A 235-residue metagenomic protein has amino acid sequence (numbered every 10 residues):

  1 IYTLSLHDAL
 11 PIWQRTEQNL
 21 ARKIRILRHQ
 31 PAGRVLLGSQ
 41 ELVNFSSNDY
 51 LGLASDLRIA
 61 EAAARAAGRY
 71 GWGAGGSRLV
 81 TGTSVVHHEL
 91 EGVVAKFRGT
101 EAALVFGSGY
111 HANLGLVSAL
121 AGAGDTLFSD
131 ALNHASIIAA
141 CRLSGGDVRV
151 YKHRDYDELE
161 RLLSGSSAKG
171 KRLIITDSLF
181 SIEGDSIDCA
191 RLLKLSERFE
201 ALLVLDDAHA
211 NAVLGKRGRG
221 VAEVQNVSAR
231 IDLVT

Functional and structural regions predicted by a protein language model:
I1-D8: Single conserved hydrophobic/aromatic residue that forms the stacking wall/gate of nucleotide- or nucleobase-binding
T16-W72, A201, L233: N-terminal "arm"/small-domain region of PLP-dependent enzymes with the aminotransferase-like
E61, R65-G109: Conserved N-terminal alpha-helix of the aminotransferase class I/II PLP-enzyme fold
L116-A135: Conserved PLP-anchoring active-site segment centered on the Schiff-base-forming lysine
A123, L143-G145, F199, A229-R230: Short, structured coil segments at secondary-structure junctions
R149-L205: Active-site phosphate-binding strand-loop segment of PLP-dependent enzymes
E200, R219-T235: Conserved active-site segment immediately N-terminal to the catalytic lysine that forms the internal aldimine
